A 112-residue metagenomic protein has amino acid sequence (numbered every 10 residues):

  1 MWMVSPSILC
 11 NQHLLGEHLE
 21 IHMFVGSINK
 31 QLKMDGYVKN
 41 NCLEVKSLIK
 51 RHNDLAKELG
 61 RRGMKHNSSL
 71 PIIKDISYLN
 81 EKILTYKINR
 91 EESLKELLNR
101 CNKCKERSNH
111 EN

Functional and structural regions predicted by a protein language model:
M1-N112: Extended, charge-rich alpha-helical interface modules
